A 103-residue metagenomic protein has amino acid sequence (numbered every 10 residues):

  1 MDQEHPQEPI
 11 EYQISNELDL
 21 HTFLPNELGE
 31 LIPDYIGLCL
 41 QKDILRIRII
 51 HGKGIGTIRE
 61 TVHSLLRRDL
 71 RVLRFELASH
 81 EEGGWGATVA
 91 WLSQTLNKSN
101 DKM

Functional and structural regions predicted by a protein language model:
M1-M103: Long, charged, low-complexity intrinsically disordered regions
